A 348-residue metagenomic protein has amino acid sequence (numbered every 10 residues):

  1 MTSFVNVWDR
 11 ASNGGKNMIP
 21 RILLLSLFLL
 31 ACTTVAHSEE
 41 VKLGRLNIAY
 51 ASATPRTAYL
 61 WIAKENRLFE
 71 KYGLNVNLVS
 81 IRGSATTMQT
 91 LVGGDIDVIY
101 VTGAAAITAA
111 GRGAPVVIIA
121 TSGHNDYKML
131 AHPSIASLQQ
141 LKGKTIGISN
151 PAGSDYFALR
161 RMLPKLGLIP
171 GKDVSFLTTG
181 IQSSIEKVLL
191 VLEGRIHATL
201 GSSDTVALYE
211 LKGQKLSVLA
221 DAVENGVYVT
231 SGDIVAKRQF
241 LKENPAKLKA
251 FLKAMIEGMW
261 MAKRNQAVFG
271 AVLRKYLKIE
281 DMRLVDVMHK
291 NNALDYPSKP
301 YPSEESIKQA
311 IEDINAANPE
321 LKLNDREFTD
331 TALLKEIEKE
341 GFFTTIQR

Functional and structural regions predicted by a protein language model:
A11-L24: Bacterial N-terminal signal peptides that target proteins for export
I22-C32: Bacterial N-terminal signal peptides
T34-S38: Sec/Tat signal peptide C-region and signal peptidase I cleavage site
E39-S183, K187-E193, H197-S203, V218-A222 (+1 more regions): Short, glycine-/small- and polar/acidic-enriched structural segments that line small-molecule recognition paths
G103-A105, F176-L177, S183-L277: Pocket-lining segment of extracytoplasmic ligand-binding domains
K242-L323: Secondary-structure end/capping motifs
I311-R348: Conserved C-terminal helix/tail region of periplasmic/extracytoplasmic solute-binding proteins
